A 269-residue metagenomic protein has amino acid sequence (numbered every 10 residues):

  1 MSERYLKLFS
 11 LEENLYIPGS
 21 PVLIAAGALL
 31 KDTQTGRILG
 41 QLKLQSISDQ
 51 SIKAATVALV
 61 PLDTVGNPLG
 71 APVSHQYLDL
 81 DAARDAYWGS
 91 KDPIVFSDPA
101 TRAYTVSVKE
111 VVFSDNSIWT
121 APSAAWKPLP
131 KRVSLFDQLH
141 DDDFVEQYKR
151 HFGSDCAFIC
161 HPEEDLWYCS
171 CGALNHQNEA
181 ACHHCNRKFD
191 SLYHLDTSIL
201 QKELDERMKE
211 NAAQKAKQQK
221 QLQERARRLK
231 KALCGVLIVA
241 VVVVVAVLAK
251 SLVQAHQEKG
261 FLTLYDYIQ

Functional and structural regions predicted by a protein language model:
M1-I47, S51, P128-H151, C160-E163: Low-complexity, acidic Ser/Thr/Pro/Gly-rich terminal tails and inter-domain linkers that flank the onset of structured
I47-N67, K109: Short acidic, flexible loop segments centered on an aromatic residue
V65-R102, S114: Intrinsically disordered, low-complexity Pro/Gly/Ser/Thr-rich segments with frequent PxxP/GP/PP motifs and embedded
V112-P122: Short acidic/polar inter-strand loop motif in beta-rich domains
P162-W167, N178: Short metal-coordination and nucleic-acid-contact micro-motifs, chiefly zinc-binding Cys/His arrays
Y168-A173, H183-R187: Short, cysteine/histidine-rich loop/knuckle motifs that typically chelate Zn2+
L174-Q177, D190: Short functional micro-motifs and their immediate structural scaffolds
C185-E206: Short Cys/His-rich micro-motifs in 6-15 aa windows
